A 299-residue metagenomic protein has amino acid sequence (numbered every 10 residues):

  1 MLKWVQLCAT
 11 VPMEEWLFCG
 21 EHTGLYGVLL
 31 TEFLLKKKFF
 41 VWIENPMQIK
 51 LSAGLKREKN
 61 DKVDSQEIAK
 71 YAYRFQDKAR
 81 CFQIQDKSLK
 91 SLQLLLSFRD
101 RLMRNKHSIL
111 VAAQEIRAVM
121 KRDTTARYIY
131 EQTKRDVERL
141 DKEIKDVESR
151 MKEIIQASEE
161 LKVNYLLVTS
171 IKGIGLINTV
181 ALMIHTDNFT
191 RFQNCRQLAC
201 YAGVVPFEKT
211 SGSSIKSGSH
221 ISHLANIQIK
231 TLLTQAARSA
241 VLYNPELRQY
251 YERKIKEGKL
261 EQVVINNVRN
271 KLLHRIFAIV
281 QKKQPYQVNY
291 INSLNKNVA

Functional and structural regions predicted by a protein language model:
M1-L17: Short, basic/hydrophobic alpha-helical segments
W16-L30: Acidic, metal-coordinating catalytic cores used for nucleic-acid/nucleotide bond scission and strand-transfer chemistry
L35: Anion (oxyanion) recognition and catalysis
W42, P46-L167: Long, charge-rich intrinsically disordered scaffolds of nucleic-acid metabolism proteins
R80-L94, K121, S214-H220, Q249-N266: Short, solvent-exposed helix-loop connector elements
S170, L176, V180-E257, E261 (+1 more regions): Phosphate-backbone recognition surface of nucleic-acid-processing proteins
P245-A299: Acidic, carboxylate-rich catalytic segments that either coordinate divalent cations
